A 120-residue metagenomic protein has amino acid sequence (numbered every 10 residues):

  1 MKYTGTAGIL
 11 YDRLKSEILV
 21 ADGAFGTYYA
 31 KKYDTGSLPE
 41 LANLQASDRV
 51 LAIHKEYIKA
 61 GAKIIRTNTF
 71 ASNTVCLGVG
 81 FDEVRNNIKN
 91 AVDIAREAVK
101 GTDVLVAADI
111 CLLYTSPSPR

Functional and structural regions predicted by a protein language model:
K2-A30, R96, K100: N-terminal amphipathic alpha-helix/helix-capping segment at the start of soluble metabolic enzymes
V20-D22, I65-T67, V106-A108: Hydrophobic faces of well-ordered beta-strands that scaffold small-molecule active sites in alpha/beta enzyme cores
Y28-K32, T74-V75, S116: Short acidic/His/Gly/Ser-rich catalytic and metal-binding motifs that mark active-site loops of diverse hydrolases
L38-Q45, I64-V84: Glycine-rich, proline-tolerant flexible connector loops at the mouths of alpha/beta enzymes
A52-I65: Catalytic domains of carbohydrate-active enzymes, especially glycoside hydrolases
F70, C111-L113: Active-site beta-loop-alpha junctions enriched in small/polar residues
F81-T102: Alpha-helix-loop-beta-strand connector modules within alpha/beta enzyme cores
Y114-R120: Conserved small/polar residues in nucleotide/adenosyl-binding loops
